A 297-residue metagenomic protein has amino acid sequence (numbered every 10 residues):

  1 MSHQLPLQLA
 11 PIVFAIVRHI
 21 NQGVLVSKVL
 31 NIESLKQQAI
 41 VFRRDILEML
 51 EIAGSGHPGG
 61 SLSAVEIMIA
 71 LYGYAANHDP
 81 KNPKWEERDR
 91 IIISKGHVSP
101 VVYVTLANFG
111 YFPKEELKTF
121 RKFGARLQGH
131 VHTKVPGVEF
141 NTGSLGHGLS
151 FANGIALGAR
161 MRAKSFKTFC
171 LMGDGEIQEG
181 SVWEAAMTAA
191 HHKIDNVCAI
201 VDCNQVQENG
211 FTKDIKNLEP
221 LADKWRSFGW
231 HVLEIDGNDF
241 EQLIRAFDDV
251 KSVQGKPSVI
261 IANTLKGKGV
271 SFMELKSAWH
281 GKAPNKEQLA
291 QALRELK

Functional and structural regions predicted by a protein language model:
L5, L9: Cationic, low-complexity basic patches in intrinsically disordered or flexible, solvent-exposed regions
P11-L25: Short, Lys/Arg-enriched N-terminal segments with co-localized hydrophobic residues within the first ~10-30 amino acids
G23-F42, I46: N-terminal hydrophobic or amphipathic helices/low-complexity stretches enriched in small/hydrophobic/Pro/Gly
A39-S55, D202-Q205: N-terminal capping segment at the start of a domain
I46-M49, S61-H191: Cofactor-binding active-site loop characterized by glycine-rich and histidine/acidic residues
Y103-T105, H132, S181-W183, N209-K213 (+2 more regions): Short acidic, glycine/serine/threonine-rich loops at helix termini
G137, N141-S144, L149-S252: Thiamine diphosphate
F240-K297: Glycine/aspartate-rich loop-and-adjacent alpha/beta segment that forms the canonical ThDP
